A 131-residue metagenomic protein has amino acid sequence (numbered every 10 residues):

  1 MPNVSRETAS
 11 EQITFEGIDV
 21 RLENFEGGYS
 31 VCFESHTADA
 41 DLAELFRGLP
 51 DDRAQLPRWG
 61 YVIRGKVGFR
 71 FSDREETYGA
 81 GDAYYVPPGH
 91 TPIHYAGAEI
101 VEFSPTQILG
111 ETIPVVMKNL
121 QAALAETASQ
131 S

Functional and structural regions predicted by a protein language model:
M1-E44, P50, M117, A125-S131: A short, N-terminal "cap"/entry segment at the start of jelly-roll beta-barrel domains of the cupin/DSBH fold
R6, V20-L22, F33, W59 (+3 more regions): Conserved hydrophobic/aromatic beta-strand scaffold that supports enzyme active sites
E26-G27, R70-R74, Y95-G97: Short strand-coil-strand connectors
A43-L45, G79-G81, E111-P114: A short, polar/proline- and glycine-enriched secondary-structure boundary/capping micro-motif
G48, R53-S72: Glycine- and acidic-residue-biased ligand/ion/polar-headgroup-sensing regions
I63-R64, P88, A96: A cytosolic small-molecule/anion-sensing beta-strand core signal
F71-H90: Short acidic-glycine-tyrosine-enriched beta hairpin
I93, G97-S131: Double-stranded beta-helix
